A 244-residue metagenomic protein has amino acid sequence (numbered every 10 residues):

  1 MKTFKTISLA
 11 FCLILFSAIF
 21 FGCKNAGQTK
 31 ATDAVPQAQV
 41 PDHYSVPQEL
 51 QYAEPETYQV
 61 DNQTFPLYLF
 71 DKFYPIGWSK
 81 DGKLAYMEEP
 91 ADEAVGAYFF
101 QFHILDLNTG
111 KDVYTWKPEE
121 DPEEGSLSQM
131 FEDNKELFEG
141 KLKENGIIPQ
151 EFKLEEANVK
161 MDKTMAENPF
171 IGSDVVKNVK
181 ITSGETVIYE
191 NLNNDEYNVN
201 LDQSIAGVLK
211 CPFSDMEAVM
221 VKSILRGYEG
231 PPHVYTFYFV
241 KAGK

Functional and structural regions predicted by a protein language model:
M1-F11: Bacterial N-terminal signal peptides that target proteins for export
I19-G22: C-terminal motif of bacterial Sec signal peptides marking the signal peptidase cleavage site
K24-A26: Bacterial signal peptide processing site
A38-E132: N-terminal Sec/ER secretory leader and immediately downstream segment of secreted/extracellular precursors
I76-A85, A206-M216: Blade-terminus and WD-like Trp-Asp/Gly-His loop motifs, strongest in beta-propeller folds
G82-P90, E155-G172, D215-R226: Short beta-strand elements that form the blades of beta-propeller/WD-repeat-like and other beta-sheet-rich scaffold
A94-H103, R226-F239: Structural motif
A97-V175: Structured domain cores in non-transmembrane regions
